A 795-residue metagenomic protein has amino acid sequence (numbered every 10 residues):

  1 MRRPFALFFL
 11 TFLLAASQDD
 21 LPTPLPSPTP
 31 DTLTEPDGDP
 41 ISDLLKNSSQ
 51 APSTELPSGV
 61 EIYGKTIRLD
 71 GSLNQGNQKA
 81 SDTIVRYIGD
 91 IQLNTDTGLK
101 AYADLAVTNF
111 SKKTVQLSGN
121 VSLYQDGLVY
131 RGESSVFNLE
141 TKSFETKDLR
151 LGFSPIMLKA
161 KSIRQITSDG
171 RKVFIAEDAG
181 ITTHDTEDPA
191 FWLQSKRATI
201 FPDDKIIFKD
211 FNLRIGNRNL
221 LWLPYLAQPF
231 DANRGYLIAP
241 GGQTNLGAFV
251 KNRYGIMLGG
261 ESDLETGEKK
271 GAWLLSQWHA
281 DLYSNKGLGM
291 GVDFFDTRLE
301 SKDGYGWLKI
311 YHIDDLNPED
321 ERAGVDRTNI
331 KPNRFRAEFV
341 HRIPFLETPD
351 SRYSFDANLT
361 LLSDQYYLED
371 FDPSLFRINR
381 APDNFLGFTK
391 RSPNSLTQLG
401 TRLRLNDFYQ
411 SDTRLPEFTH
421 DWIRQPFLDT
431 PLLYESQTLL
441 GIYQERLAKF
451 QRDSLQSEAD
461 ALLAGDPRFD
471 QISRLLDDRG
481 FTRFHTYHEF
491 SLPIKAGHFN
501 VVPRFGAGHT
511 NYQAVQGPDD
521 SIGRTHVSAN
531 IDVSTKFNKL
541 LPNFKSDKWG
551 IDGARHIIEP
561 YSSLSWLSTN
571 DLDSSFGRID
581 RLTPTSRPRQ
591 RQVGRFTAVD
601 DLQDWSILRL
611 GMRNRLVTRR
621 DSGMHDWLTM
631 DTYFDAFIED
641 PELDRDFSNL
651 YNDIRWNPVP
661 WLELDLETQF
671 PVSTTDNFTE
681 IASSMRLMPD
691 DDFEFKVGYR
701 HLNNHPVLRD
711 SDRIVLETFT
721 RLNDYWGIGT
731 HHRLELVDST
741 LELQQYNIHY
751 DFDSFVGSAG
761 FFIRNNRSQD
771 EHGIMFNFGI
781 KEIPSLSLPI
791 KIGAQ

Functional and structural regions predicted by a protein language model:
P4-L13: Bacterial N-terminal signal peptides
L14-D20: Bacterial Sec-dependent signal peptides at the C-terminal "C-region" and cleavage site
D20-N384, F484-H488, Q516, H705 (+3 more regions): Structural signature for solvent-exposed beta-strand/loop edge elements and short helix-capping sites, enriched
V136, S143-E145, L158, D169 (+8 more regions): Outer-membrane beta-barrel translocator/pore domains, especially the C-terminal barrels of Gram-negative outer-membrane
A179, F211, M257, D281 (+8 more regions): Structured loops at beta-to-helix junctions and adjacent beta-edge loops in soluble globular domains
H184, K209, G216-R218, L223 (+6 more regions): Short helix/loop capping segments that flank catalytic or ligand/cofactor-binding pockets
R334-S363, P382-L403, F408-P416, H420 (+1 more regions): Recognizes the extracellular SEMA beta-propeller fold with strongest preference for semaphorin/plexin SEMA domains
